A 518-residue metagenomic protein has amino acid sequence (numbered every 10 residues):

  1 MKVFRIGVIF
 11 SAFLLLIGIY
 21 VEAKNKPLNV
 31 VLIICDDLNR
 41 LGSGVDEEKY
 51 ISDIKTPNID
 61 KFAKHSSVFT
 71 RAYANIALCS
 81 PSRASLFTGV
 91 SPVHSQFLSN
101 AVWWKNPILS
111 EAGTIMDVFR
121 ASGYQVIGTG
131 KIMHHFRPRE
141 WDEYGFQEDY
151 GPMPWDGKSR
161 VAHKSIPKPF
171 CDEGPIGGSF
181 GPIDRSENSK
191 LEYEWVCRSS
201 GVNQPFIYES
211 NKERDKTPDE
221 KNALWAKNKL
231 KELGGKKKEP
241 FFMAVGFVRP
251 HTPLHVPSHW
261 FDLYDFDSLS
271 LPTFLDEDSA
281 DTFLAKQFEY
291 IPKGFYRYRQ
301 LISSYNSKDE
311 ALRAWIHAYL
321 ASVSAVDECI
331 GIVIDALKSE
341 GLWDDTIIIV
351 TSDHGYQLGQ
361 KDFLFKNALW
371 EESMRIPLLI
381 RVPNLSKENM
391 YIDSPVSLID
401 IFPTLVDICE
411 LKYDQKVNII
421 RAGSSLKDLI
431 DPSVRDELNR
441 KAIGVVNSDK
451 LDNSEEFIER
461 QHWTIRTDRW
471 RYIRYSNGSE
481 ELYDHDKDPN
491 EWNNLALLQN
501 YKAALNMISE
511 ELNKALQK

Functional and structural regions predicted by a protein language model:
M1-I9: Bacterial N-terminal signal peptides that target proteins for export
V8-L16: Bacterial N-terminal signal peptides
V21-R471, E480, E491-N493, L497-E510: Formylglycine-dependent sulfatase
C79, A515-K518: Functionally engaged cysteine thiol sites
I473-Y475: Short beta-strand micro-motifs enriched in acidic
D488: Intrinsically disordered, low-complexity polar regions and short flexible loop motifs
